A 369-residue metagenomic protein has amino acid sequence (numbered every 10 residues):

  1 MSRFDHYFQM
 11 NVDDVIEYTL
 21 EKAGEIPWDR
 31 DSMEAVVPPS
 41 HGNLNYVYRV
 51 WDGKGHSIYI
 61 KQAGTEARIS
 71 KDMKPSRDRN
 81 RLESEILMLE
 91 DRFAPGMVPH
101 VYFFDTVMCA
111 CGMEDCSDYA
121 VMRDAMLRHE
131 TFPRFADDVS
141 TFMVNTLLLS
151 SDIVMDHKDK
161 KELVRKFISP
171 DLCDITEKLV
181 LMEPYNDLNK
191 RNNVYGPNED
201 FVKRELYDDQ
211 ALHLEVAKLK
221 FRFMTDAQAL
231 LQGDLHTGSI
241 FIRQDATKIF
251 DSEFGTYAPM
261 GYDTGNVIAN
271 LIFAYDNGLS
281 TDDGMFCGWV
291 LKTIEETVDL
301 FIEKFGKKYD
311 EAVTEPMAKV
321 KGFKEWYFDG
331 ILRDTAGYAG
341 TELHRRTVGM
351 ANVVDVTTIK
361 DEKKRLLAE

Functional and structural regions predicted by a protein language model:
M1-C109, Q244: Conserved NTP-binding catalytic cores of kinases and kinase-like/nucleotidyltransferase enzymes across multiple kinase
V37-K54, I58-I60, L214-T264: Active-site acidic catalytic loop and adjacent metal/ATP-binding pocket of ATP-dependent phosphoryl transfer enzymes
T65, D118, T247, G255-Y257 (+1 more regions): Activation segment
R68-D78, L127, L279-G288, I359-K364: Short, flexible/disordered intra-domain loops and linkers
D72, R123-F142, L148-Q232, R243: ATP-dependent phospho-/nucleotidyl transfer catalytic cores
E85, G261-V313, A339-V356: Active-site activation/catalytic loop segments of kinase-like enzymes and analogous catalytic loops in related
M108-A120: Conserved short submotifs of the Hanks-type protein kinase catalytic core that shape the nucleotide-binding pocket
K321-E369: ATP/Mg2+ or Mg2+-diphosphate-binding catalytic cores that bind nucleotide phosphates or diphosphates via glycine-rich
